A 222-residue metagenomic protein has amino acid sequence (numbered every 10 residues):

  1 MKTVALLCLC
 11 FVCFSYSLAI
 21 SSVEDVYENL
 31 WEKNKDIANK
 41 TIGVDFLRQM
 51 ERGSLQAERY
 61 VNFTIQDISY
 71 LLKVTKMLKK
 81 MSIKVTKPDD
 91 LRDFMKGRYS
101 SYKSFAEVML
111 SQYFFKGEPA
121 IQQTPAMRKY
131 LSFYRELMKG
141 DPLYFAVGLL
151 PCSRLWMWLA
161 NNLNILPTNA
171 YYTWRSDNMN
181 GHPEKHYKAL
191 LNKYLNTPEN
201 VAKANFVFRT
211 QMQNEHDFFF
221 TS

Functional and structural regions predicted by a protein language model:
K2-S17: Cleavable N-terminal signal peptides of Sec/SRP-targeted secreted and luminal proteins
I20, W31-L55, V74, K185-K193: Short alpha-helical hairpin
I20-E24, K33, N162-Y171, E184 (+2 more regions): Domain-length accessory/inserted modules outside core catalytic folds
I20-L30, N34, A38, Y130-F133 (+3 more regions): Hydrophobic alpha-helical segments
K35-K40, L55-K84, A146-M157: Alpha-helical bundle segments that constitute or directly flank the non-heme di-iron/ferroxidase center
N39, I65, P88-H186, R209 (+1 more regions): Active-site-proximal alpha-helical scaffolds that flank and shape metal-associated catalytic sites
S82-D89, P198-N205: Structural helix-adjacent loops and short alpha-helical linkers that scaffold large soluble proteins
F206-S222: A cross-kingdom marker for long, charged
